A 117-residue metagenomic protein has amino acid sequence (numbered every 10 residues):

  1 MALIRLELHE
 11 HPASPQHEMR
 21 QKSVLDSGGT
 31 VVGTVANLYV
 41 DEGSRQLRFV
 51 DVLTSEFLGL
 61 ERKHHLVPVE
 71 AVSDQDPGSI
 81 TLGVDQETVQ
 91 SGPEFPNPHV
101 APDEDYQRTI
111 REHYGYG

Functional and structural regions predicted by a protein language model:
M1-G117: Peripheral interaction segments used for macromolecular assembly
